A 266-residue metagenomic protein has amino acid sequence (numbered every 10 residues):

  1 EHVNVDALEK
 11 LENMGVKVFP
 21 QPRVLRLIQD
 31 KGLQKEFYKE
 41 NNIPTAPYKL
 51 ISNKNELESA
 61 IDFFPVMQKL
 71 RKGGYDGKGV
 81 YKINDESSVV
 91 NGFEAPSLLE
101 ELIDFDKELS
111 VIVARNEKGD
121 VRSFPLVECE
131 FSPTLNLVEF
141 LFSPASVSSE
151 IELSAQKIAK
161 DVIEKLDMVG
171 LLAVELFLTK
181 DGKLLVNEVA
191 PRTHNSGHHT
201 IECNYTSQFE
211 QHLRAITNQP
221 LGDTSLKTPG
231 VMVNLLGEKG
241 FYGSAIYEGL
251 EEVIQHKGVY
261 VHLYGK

Functional and structural regions predicted by a protein language model:
E1-E56, G73-G74: Conserved N-proximal alpha/beta basic substrate-recognition cap immediately N-terminal to, or forming the N-lobe
M14-G15, F63, K257: Short, structured coil segments at secondary-structure junctions
P47, P65-Q68, S97-E100, L172-A173 (+2 more regions): A short linear hydrophobic-aromatic micro-motif
E56-S59, S88-N91, G240-Y247: Short, conserved charged micro-motifs
G79-V174, L178-D181: Internal nucleotide-binding/catalytic subdomain
L135-A145, E188-I201: Short, flexible active-site loops
S154-V174, K180, A190-K239: Active-site "cap" helix and flanking loop/linker of ATP-utilizing ligase/carboxylase catalytic domains
K227-T228, L235-K266: Glycine-rich active-site loop/lid that clamps phosphate-bearing ligands
